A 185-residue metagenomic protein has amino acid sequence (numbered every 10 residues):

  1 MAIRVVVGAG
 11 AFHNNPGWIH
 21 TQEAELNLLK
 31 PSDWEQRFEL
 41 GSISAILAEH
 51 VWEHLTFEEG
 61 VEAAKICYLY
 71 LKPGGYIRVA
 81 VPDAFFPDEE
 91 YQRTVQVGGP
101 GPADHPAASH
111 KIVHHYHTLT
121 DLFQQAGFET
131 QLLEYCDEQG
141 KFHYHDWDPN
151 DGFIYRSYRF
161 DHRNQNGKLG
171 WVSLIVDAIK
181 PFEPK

Functional and structural regions predicted by a protein language model:
M1, P184-K185: Short intrinsically disordered terminal tails
M1-I3, N15-G17, A108-H110, Q139-G140: Generic structural motif recognizing short loop/turn segments at the entrances and edges of beta-strands
I3-P87, H117, V176-K180: Conserved SAM-binding loop
F57-Y68, K72, Y76-P184: S-adenosyl-L-methionine-dependent methyltransferase catalytic module, highlighting the catalytic core
